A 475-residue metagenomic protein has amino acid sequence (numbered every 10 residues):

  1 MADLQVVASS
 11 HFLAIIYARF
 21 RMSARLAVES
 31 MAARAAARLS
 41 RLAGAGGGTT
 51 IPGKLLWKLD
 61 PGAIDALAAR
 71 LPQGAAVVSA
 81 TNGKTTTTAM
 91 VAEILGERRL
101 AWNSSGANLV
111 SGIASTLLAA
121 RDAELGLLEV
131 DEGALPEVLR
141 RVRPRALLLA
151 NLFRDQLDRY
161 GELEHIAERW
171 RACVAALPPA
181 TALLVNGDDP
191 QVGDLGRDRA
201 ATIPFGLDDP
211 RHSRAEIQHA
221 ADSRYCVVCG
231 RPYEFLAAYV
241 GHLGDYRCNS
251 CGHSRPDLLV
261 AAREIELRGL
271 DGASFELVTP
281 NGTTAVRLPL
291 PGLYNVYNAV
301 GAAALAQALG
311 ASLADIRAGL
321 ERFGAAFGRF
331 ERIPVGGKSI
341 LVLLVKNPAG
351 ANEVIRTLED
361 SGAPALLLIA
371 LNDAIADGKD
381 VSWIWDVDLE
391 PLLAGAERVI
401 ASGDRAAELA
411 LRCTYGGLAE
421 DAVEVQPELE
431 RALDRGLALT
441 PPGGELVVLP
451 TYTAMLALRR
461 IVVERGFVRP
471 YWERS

Functional and structural regions predicted by a protein language model:
Q5, L13-G53, S223, G230 (+4 more regions): ATP-dependent carboxylate-amine ligase
Y17-G206, P210-Y225: Phosphate-binding loop of NTP-binding sites
T88, G112, P136-V138, D158-R159 (+8 more regions): Short glycine-/acidic-enriched loop or helix-start segments at secondary-structure transitions that form or flank
V91, L95, I113-L117, A299-L309 (+2 more regions): Buried hydrophobic packing segments
L100-S105, L128, L184-N186, P204-F205 (+6 more regions): General beta-strand structural signal in soluble alpha/beta enzymes
L149, F153-K338: Acidic, Mg2+-coordinating active-site environments of NTP-dependent enzymes
